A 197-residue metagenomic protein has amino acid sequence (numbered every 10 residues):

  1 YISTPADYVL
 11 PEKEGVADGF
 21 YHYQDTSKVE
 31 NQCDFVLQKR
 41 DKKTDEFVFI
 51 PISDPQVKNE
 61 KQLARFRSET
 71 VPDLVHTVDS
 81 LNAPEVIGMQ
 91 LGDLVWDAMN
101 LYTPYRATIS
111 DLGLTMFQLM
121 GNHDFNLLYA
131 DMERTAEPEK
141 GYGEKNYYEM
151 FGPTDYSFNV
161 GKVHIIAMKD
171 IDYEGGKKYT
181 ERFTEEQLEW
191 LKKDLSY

Functional and structural regions predicted by a protein language model:
Y1, G15-V16, T135-P138: Charged, glycine/proline-rich intrinsically disordered loops and linkers
Y1-K13: A short, solvent-exposed beta-strand micro-motif common in secreted/extracellular proteins
S3-P5, N59, T184: Helix N-terminus capping/helix-initiation residues
T4-A6, K39-D41, N122: Non-catalytic surface loops within mature trypsin-like serine protease
T4-A6, P51-S53, D172: A mature extracytoplasmic/lumenal domain signature
V9-P11, T44, G175-K177: Intrinsically disordered, low-complexity acidic/polar segments
K13-F20, Q24-Y102: N-terminal active-site segment of His-dependent metallophosphoesterases
M99-Y197: Extended active-site neighborhood of metal-dependent phosphoesterases/phosphodiesterases
